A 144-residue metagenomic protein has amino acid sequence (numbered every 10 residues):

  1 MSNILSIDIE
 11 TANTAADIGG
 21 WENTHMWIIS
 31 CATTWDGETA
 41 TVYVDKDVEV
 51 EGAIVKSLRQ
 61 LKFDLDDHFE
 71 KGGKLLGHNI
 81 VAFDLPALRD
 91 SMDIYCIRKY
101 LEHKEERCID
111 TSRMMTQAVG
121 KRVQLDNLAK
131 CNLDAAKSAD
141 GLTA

Functional and structural regions predicted by a protein language model:
M1-H68: Conserved RNase H-like, two-metal-ion catalytic cores of nucleic-acid enzymes
G19-G20, G72, G77, G141: Glycine-centered flexibility motif
E38-N132: Conserved DEDDh/DEDDy metal-dependent 3′-5′ exonuclease domain
A135-A144: A conserved mid-domain beta-alpha-beta active-site/ligand-binding segment of alpha/beta enzyme cores
